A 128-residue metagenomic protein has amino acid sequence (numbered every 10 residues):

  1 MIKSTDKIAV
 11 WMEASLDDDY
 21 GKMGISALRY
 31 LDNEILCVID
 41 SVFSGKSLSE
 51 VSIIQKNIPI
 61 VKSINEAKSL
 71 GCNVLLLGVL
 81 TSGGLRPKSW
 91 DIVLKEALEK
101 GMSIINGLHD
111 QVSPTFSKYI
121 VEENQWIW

Functional and structural regions predicted by a protein language model:
M1-D32: N-terminal phosphate-binding or glycine-rich loops at protein starts, especially the Walker A/P-loop of NTPases
L31-L36, S41-P59: N-terminal beta-loop-helix "entrance" segment that forms/cooperates in small-molecule cofactor or anionic ligand
V51-K68, T81, L85-W90: Glycine-rich, highly charged phosphate/nucleotide-binding loops
K68-V74: Short acidic/histidine-rich motifs immediately flanking catalytic phosphotransfer sites in two-component signaling
C72, K100-S103, E123-Q125: A short helix->loop->beta-strand "cap" motif at the edges of active sites that frequently abuts
L76-L80: Redox-cofactor binding/interface segments in oxidoreductases and associated redox assembly factors
L85, H109-W128: Rossmann-fold NAD(P)-binding glycine/threonine-rich loop
E96-V112: ADP-ribose/adenylate-binding Rossmann-like module
